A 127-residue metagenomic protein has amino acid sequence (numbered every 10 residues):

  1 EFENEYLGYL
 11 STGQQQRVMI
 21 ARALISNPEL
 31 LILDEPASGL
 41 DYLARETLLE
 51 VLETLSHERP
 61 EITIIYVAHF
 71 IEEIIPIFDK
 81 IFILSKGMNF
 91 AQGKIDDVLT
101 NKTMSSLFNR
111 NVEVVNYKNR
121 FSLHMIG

Functional and structural regions predicted by a protein language model:
Y6-L10: Conserved ABC ATPase signature
N27: Conserved catalytic motifs of ABC-family nucleotide-binding domains
L31-D34: Catalytic Walker B motif of ABC-type/P-loop ATPase nucleotide-binding domains
E46-R59: Helical segment within the ABC ATPase nucleotide-binding domain
A68-H69: H-loop/switch region of ABC-family ATPase nucleotide-binding domains
L107-G127: ABC ATPase nucleotide-binding domains
